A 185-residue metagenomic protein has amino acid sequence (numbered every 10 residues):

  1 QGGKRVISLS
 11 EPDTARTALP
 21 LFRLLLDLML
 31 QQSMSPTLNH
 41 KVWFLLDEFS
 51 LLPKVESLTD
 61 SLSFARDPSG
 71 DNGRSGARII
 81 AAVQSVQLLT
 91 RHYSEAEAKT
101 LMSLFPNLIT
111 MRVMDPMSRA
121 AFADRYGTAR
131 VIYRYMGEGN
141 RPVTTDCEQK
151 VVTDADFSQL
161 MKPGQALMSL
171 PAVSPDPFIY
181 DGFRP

Functional and structural regions predicted by a protein language model:
Q1-A77, A155-R184: P-loop NTPase motor domains
E11, E48, V83, R112-D115: Short loop or secondary-structure boundary microenvironments that flank and position key functional residues
D60, L89-P185: P-loop NTPase motor core of the ASCE superfamily
G73-V83, M102-S103: Catalytic or ion-translocation cores adjacent to nucleophile or general acid/base/metal-coordination motifs in diverse
Q84-L88: Conserved H-loop
